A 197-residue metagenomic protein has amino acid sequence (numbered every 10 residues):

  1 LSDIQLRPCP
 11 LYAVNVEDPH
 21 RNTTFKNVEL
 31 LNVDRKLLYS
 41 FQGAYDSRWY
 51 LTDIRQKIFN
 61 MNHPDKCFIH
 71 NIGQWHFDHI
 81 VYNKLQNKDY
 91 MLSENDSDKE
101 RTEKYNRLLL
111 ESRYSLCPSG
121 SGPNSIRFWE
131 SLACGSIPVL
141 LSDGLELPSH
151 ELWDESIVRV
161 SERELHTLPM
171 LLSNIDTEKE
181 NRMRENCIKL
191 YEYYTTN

Functional and structural regions predicted by a protein language model:
L1-I126, C134, S142-S156, S161 (+2 more regions): Nucleotide-sugar donor-binding catalytic core of glycosyltransferases
V158-N181: C-terminal "capping" alpha-helix adjacent to the active site of nucleotide-linked donor transferases in cell-envelope
